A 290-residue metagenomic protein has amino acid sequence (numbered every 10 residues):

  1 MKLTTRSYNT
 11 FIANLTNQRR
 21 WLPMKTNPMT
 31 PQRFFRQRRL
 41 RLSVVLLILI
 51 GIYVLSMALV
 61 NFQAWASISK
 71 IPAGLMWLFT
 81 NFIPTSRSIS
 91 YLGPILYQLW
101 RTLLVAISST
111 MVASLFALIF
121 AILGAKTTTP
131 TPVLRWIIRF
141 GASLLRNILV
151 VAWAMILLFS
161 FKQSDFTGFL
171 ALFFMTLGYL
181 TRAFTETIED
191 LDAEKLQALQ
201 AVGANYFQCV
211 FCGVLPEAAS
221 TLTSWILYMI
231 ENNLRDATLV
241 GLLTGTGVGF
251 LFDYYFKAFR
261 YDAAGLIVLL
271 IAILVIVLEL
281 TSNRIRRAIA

Functional and structural regions predicted by a protein language model:
K2-M111, L118, L123, T127: N-terminal, non-cleaved signal-anchor transmembrane helix
S43-V44, L170, G265-L269: Hydrophobic alpha-helical transmembrane segments
L96-L104, I138-L145, E231, D253: Alpha-helical membrane-interface segments at transmembrane helix boundaries
T110-L118, I122, K126, V151 (+6 more regions): Hydrophobic positions within alpha-helical transmembrane segments of bacterial inner-membrane proteins
F120-W153: Cytoplasmic-entry segments and transmembrane alpha-helices of multi-pass inner-membrane transporters
A142-T176: Generic hydrophobic transmembrane alpha-helix motif, especially the helices
Q163-V214, S220-M229, L280-N283: Membrane-cytosol interface at the C-terminal ends of specific transmembrane alpha-helices in multi-pass membrane
G265-A290: C-terminal transmembrane helix and the adjacent membrane-cytosol boundary/short C-terminal tail of inner/organellar
